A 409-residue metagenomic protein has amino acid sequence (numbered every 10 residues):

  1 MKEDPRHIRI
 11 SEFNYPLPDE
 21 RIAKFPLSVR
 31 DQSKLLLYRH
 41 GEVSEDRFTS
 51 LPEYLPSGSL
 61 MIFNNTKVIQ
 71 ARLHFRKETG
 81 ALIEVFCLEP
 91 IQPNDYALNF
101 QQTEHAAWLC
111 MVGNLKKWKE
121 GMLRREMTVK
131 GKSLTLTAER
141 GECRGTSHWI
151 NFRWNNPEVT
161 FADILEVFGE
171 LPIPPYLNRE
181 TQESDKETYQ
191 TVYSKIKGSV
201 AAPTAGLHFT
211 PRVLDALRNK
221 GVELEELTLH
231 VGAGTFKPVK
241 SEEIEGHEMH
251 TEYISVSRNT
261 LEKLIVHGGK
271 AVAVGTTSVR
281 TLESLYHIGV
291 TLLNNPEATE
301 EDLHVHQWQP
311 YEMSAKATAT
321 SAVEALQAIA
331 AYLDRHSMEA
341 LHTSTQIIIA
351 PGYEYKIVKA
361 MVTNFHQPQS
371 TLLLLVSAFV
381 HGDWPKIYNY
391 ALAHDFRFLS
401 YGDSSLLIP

Functional and structural regions predicted by a protein language model:
M1-P409: Surface-exposed, charge/polar-rich loops and edge strands
